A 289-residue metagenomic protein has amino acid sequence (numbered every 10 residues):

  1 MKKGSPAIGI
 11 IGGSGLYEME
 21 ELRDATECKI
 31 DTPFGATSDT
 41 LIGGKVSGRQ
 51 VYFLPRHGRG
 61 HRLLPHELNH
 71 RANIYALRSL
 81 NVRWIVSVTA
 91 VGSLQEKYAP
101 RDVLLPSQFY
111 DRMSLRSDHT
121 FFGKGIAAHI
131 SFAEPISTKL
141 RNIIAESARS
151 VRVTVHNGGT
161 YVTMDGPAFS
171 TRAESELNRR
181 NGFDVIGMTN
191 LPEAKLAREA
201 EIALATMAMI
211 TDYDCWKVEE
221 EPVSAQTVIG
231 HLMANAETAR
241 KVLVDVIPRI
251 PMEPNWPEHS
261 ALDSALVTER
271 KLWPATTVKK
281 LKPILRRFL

Functional and structural regions predicted by a protein language model:
M1-A133: Metabolite-binding pocket within alpha/beta catalytic cores that recognizes anionic/polar moieties
R78-N81, R179, R198: Non-catalytic positions within long, well-ordered alpha-helices that form the structural scaffold/packing of enzyme
R83-W84, D184, A203: Short acidic/polar active-site loop segments enriched in Thr and Asp
K139, I143-T154, K241-R249: Generic non-transmembrane alpha-helical segments
S150-D184: Active-site/ligand-binding-proximal alpha/beta "capping" segment
M188-Q226: Zn-dependent metallopeptidase/amidohydrolase metal-coordination segment
C215-D263: His/Asp/Glu-rich mid-to-C-terminal helical/loop segments that flank catalytic regions of hydrolases
N255-L289: A short, charged, Gly/Pro-tolerant segment at domain boundaries
